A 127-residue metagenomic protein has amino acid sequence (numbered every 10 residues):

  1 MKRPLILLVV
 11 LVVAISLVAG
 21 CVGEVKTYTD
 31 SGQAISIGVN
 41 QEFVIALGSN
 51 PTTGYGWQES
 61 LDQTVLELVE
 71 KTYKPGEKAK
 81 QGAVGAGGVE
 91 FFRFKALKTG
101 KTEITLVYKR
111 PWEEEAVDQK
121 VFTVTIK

Functional and structural regions predicted by a protein language model:
M1-E24: Secretory targeting signatures
V22-I45, N50: N-terminal edge beta-strand
T53-G54, L61-K78: Short, solvent-exposed loop/linker segments at beta-strand-coil boundaries, enriched for Pro/Gly and Ser/Thr
V84-F91: Aromatic sugar-binding surface patches on proteins that engage polysaccharides or sugar-phosphate polymers
F94-I104: Glycine-centered tight-turn and secondary-structure capping sites
V107-P111: Beta-strand-rich extracellular modules
E113-Q119: Beta-sandwich strand segments
V124-I126: Interdomain boundary/hinge segments at the C-termini of tandem beta-sandwich modules
